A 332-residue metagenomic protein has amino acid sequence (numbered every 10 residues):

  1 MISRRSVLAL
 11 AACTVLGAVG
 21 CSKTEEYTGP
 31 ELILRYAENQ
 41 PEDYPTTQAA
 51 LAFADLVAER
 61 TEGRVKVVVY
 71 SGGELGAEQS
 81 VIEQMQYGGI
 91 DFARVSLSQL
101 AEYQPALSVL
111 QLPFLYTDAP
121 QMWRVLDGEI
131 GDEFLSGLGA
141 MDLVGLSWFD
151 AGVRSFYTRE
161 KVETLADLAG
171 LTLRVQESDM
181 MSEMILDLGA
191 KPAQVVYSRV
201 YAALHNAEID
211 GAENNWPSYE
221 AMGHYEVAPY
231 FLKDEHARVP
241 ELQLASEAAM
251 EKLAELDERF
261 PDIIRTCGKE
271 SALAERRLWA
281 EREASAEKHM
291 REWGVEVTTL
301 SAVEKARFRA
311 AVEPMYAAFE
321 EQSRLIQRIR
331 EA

Functional and structural regions predicted by a protein language model:
I2, L8-P120, I130, L138-A332: N-terminal secretory/targeting leader peptides
